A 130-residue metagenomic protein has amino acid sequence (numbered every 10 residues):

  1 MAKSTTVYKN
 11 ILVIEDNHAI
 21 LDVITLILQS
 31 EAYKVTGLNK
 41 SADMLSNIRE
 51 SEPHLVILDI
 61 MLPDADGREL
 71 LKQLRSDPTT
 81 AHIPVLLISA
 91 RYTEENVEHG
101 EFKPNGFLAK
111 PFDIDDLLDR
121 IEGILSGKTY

Functional and structural regions predicted by a protein language model:
M1-L12, D115-Y130: Non-catalytic signal-transmission and effector/linker regions of two-component phosphorelay proteins
E15: Conserved acidic carboxylate
H18-T36: Two-component/phosphorelay signaling modules centered on CheY-like receiver
G37-L55: Acidic, metal-coordinating helix/loop segments flanking the phosphotransfer/catalytic sites of two-component signaling
D59: Active-site residues of response regulator receiver
P63, A81: The feature encodes the CheY-like receiver
